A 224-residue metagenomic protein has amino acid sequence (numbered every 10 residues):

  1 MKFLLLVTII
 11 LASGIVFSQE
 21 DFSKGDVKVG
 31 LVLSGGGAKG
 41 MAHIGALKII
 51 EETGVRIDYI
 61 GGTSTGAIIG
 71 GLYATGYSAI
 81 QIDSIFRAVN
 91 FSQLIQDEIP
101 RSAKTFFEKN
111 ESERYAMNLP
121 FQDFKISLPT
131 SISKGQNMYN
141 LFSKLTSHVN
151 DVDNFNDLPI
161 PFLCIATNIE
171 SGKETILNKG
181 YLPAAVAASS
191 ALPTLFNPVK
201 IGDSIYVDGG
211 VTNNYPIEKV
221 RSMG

Functional and structural regions predicted by a protein language model:
M1-D26: Bacterial Sec-dependent N-terminal signal peptides
F17-T63, G71-G224: Patatin-like phospholipase
